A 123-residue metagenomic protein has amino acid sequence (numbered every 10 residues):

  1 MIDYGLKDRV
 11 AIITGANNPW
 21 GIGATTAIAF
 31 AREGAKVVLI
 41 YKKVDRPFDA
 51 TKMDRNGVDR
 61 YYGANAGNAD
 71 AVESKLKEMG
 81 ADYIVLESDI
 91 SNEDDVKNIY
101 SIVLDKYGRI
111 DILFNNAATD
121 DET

Functional and structural regions predicted by a protein language model:
D3-I40, V44-D45: Canonical Rossmann dinucleotide-binding motif of NAD(H)/NADP(H)-dependent dehydrogenases/reductases, specifically
V10, D111-I112: Conserved catalytic-site loops of classical short-chain dehydrogenases/reductases
G21, P47-F48, E122-T123: Glycine/Thr-rich phosphate-binding loops of Rossmann-like dinucleotide-binding domains
E33-A71: Conserved glycine-rich Rossmann-like NAD(P)H-binding loop of the short-chain dehydrogenase/reductase
G63-D70, E87-I99: The beta1-alpha1 cofactor-binding region of Rossmann-like NAD(H)/NADP(H)-dependent oxidoreductases
Y83-V85: Hydrophobic/aromatic anchor residues within beta-strands of the central parallel beta-sheet of Rossmann-like
V103-G108: Glycine-rich phosphate-binding loop signature in dinucleotide/nucleotide-binding domains
N116-E122: Conserved NAD(P)H cofactor-binding loop of Rossmann-fold oxidoreductase domains
